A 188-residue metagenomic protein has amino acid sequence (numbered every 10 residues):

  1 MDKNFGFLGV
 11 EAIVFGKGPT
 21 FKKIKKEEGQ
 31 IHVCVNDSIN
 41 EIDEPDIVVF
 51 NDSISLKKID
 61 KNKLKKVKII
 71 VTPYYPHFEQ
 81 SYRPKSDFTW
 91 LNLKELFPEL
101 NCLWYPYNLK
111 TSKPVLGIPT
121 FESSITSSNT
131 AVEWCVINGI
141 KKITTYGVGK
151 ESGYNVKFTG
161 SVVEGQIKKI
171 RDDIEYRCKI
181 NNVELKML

Functional and structural regions predicted by a protein language model:
M1-L188: Metal-ion/cofactor- or nucleotide/acyl-coenzyme-handling active-site neighborhoods
